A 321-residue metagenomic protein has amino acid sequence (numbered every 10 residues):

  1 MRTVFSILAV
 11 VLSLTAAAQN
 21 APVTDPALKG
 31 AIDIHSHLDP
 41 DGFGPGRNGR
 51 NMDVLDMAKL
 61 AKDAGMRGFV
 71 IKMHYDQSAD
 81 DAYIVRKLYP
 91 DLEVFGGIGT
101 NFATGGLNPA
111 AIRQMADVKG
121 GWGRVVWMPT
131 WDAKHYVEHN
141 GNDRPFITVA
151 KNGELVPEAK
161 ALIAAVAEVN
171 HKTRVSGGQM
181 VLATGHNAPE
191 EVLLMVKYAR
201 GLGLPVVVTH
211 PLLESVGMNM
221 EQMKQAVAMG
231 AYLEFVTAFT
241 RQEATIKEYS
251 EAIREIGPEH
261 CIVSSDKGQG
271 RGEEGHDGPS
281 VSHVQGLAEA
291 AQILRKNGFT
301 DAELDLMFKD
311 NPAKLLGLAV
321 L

Functional and structural regions predicted by a protein language model:
V4-T15: Bacterial N-terminal signal peptides
Q19-L92: An N-terminally biased module of ancient metal coordination in phosphate/nucleic-acid-related enzymes
D25-A27, K62, A82-D91, R113-G123 (+4 more regions): Acidic (Asp/Glu)-rich catalytic clusters
H37, L55-S78, L92-F102, G123-A133 (+3 more regions): Divalent metal-dependent hydrolysis catalytic cores, especially in the metallo-beta-lactamase
G105-T209: Extended substrate/RNA-proximal surfaces in nucleic-acid metabolism proteins
G178-M180, T184-I246: Catalytic pocket-lining loop regions of alpha/beta-barrel enzymes, especially the amidohydrolase/enolase/GH5 lineages
V236, I256-S280: Short acidic/histidine-rich active-site segments
V284-L321: Mid-to-C-terminal alpha-helical segments outside catalytic/metal-binding sites
